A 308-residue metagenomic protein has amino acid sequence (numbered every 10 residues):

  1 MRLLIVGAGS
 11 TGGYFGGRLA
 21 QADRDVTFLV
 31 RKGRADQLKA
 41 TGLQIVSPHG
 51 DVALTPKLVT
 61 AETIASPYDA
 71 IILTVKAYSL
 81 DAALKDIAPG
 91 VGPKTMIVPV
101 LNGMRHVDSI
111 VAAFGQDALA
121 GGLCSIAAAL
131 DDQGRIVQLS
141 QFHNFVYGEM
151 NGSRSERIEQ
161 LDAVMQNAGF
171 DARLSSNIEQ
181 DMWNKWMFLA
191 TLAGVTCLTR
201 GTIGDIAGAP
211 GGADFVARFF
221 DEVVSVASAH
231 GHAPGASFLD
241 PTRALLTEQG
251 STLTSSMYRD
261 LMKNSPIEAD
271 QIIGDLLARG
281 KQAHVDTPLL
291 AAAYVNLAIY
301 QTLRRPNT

Functional and structural regions predicted by a protein language model:
M1-D51: NAD(P)+-binding Rossmann beta1-loop-alpha1 motif at the extreme N-terminus of oxidoreductases
R2-L4, T27, V98, V146 (+1 more regions): A structural signal for isolated positions on well-ordered beta-strands in alpha/beta enzyme cores
G17, Q21, K85-P89, A112 (+2 more regions): Short, well-ordered alpha-helices that flank and scaffold nucleotide-derived cofactor binding pockets
F28, L58-T60, Y147: Generic preference for hydrophobic
R34-Q37, V107-D108, S155: Short, charged/polar "capping" segments at the starts of alpha-helices and the immediately preceding loops
V52-R135: Rossmann-like NAD(P)(H) cofactor-binding subdomain of soluble oxidoreductases
P89-G90, A113-A118, Q133-K185, A190-S237: Internal alpha-helical scaffold of NAD(P)-dependent oxidoreductase catalytic cores
A217-T308: NAD(P)-dependent Rossmann-like dehydrogenase/reductase catalytic/cofactor-binding core
